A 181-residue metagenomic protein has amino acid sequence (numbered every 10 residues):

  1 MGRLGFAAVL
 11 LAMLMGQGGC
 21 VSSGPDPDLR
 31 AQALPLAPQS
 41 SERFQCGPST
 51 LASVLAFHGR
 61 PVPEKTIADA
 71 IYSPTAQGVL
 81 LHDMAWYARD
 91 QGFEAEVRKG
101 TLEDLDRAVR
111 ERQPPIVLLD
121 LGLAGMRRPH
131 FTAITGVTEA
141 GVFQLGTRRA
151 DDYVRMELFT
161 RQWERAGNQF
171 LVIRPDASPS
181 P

Functional and structural regions predicted by a protein language model:
M1-A8, L102-P115, Q162-A166: Short, surface-exposed loop and linker segments with low hydrophobicity and enrichment for Pro/Ser/Thr
G2-L11, M15-G78, L102, L121-G122 (+2 more regions): Active-site-adjacent structural segments surrounding the nucleophilic cysteine of cysteine proteases and isopeptidases
V21-S23, R110, T135-P181: Noncatalytic regulatory segments and standalone regulatory/sensor domains
T50, V54-G59, I71, T75 (+7 more regions): Sec/Tat-exported extracytoplasmic proteins
P74-D104: Mid-chain, structured segments of secreted extracytoplasmic proteins
E94, R98-T147, D152-Y153: Active-site-adjacent substructure of cysteine-protease-like catalytic cores
